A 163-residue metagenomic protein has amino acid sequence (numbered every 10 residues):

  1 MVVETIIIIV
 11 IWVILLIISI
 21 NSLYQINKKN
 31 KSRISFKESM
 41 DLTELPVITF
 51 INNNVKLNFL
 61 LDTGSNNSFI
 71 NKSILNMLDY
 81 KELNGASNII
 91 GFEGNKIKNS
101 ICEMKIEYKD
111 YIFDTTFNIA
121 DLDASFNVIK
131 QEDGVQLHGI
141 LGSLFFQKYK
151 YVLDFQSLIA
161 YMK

Functional and structural regions predicted by a protein language model:
M1-K163: Pepsin/retropepsin-fold aspartyl endopeptidases
